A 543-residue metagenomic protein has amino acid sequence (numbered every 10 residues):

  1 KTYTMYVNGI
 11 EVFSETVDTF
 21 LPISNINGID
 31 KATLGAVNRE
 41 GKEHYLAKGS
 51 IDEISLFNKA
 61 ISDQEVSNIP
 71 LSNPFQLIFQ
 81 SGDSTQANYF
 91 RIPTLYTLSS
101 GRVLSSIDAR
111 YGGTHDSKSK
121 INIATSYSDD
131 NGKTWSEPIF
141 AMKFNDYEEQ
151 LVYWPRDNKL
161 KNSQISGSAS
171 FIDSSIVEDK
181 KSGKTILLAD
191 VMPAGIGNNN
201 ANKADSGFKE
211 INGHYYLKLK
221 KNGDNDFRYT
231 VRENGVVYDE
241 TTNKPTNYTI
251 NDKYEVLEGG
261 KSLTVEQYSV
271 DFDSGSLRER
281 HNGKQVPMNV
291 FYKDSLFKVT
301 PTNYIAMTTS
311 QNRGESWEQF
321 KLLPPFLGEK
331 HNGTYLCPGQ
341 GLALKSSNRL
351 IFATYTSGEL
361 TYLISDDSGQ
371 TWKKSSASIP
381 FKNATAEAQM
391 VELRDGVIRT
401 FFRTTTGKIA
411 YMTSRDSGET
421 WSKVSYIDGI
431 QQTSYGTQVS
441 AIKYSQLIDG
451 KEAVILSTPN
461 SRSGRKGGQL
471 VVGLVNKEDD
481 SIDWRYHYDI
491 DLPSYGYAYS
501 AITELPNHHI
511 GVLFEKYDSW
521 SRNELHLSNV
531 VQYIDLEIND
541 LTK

Functional and structural regions predicted by a protein language model:
K1-Q64: Extracellular glycan-associated modules
V37-E40, A47, D52-E53, F57-K59 (+1 more regions): Asp-box/BNR beta-propeller blade signature and adjacent active/binding-site loops in extracellular glycan-interacting
